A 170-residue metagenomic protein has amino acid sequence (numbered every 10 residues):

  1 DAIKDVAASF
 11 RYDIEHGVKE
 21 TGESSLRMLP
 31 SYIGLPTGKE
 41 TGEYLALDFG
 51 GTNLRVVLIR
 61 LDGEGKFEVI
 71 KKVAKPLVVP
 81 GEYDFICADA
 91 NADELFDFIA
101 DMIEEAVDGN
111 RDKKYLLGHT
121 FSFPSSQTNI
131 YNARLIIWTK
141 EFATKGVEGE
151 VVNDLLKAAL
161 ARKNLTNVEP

Functional and structural regions predicted by a protein language model:
D1-L45: N-terminal charged helix/coil linker that caps or initiates catalytic domains
S31-I70: Gly/Thr-rich phosphate-binding beta-strand-loop-beta motif of the actin/hexokinase/Hsp70
A46, R111-S122: Short glycine-rich phosphate-binding loop at a beta-alpha junction
D48-G51, L58-R60, D101, E105 (+2 more regions): Ordered, helix-dominated protein-protein interaction surfaces in large eukaryotic regulatory proteins
G51-L54, L61-G63, P80-E82, S122-S126: Conserved beta-strand elements of beta-rich interaction domains across eukaryotes, especially beta-propellers
V56, H119, N153: Residue-level signal for inorganic ion chemistry
K75-D97, S125-P170: Glycine-rich phosphate-binding loop and adjoining helix at the ATP-binding site of ATP-dependent phosphoryl-transfer
I99-L116, R162-L165: Phosphate/pyrophosphate-binding loops at sites that engage ATP/ADP/AMP, CoA/4′-phosphopantetheine, polyphosphate
